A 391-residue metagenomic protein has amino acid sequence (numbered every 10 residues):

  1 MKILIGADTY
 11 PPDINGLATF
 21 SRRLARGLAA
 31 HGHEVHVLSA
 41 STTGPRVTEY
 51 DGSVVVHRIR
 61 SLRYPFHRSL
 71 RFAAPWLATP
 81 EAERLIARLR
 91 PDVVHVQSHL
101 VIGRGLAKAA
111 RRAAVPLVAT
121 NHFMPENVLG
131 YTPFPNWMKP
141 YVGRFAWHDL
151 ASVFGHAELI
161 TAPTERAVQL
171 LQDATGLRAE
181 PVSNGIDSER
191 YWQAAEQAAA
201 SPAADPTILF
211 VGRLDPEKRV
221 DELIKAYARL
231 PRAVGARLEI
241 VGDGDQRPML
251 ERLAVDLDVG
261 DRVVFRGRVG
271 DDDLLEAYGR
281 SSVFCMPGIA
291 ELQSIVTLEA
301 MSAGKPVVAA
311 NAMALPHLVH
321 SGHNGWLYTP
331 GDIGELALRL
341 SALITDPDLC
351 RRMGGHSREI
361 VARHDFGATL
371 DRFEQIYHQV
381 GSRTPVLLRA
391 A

Functional and structural regions predicted by a protein language model:
S41, R166, G185: Carbohydrate-associated surface elements
F154, R268-V269, E276-S281: Short alpha-helical donor nucleotide-sugar binding micro-motif in glycosyltransferases
T161, A200-Y227, E239: Conserved donor-binding/catalytic core segment of Leloir-type glycosyltransferases
I186-A203: Acidic anion/phosphate-binding donor-loop and adjacent secondary structure in glycosyltransferase catalytic cores
I289: Aromatic "clamp/platform" in nucleotide-sugar-dependent glycosyltransferases that forms part of the donor/acceptor
P306-A309: Short hydrophobic beta-strand element within catalytic cores of glycosyltransferases and related nucleotide-activated
S321-G322, W326-I333, A342-P347: Conserved acidic donor-binding segment of nucleotide-sugar-dependent glycosyltransferases
E335, A342, L349-R363, Q375: A short, well-ordered alpha-helix in the C-terminal region of glycosyltransferases
